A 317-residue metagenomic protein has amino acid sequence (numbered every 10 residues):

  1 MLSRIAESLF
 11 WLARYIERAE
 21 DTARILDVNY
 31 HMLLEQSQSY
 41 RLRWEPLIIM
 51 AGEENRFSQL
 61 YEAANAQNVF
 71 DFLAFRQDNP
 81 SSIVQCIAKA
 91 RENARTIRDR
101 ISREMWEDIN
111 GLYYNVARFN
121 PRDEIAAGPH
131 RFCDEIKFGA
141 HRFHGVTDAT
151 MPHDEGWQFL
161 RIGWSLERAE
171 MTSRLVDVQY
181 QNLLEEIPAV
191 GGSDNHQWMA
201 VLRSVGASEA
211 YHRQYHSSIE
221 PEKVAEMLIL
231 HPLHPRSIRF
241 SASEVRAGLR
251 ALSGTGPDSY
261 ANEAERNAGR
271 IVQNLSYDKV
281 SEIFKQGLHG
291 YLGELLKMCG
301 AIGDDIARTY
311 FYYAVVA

Functional and structural regions predicted by a protein language model:
M1-A317: Alpha-helical transmembrane segments and their helix-helix packing motifs
